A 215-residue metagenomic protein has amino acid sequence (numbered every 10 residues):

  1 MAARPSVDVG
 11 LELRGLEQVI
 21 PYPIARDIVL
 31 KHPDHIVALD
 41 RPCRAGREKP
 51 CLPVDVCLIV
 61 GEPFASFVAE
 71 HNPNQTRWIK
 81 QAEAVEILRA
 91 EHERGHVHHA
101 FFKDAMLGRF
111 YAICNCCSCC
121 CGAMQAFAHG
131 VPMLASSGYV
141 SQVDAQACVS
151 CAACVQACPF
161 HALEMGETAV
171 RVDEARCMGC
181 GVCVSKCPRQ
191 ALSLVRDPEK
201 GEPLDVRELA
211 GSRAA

Functional and structural regions predicted by a protein language model:
M1-Q125: Iron-sulfur-associated redox domains of electron-transfer enzymes in respiratory and anaerobic energy metabolism
R41-C43, C51, C57, C114-C121 (+4 more regions): Disulfide-bonded cysteines in secreted/extracellular proteins and peptides
D55-V60, C117-C121, M133-A135, A191 (+1 more regions): Short, low-complexity, polar/charged sequence segments that are solvent-exposed and flexible
A100-A112, A128-A157, H161-G179, S193-P203 (+2 more regions): Ferredoxin-like iron-sulfur electron-transfer modules
